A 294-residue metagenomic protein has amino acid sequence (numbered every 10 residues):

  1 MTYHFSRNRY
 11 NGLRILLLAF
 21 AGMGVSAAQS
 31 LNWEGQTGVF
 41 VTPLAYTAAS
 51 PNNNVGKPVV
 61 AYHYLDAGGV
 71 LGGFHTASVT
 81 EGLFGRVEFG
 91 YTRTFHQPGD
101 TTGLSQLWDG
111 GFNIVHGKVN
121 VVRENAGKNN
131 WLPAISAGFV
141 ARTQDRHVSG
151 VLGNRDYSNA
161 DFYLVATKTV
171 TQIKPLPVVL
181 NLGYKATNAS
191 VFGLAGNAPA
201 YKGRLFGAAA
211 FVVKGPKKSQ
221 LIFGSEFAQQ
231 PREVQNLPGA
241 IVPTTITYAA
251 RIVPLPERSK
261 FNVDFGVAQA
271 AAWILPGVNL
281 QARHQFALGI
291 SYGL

Functional and structural regions predicted by a protein language model:
M1-Q36: Cleavable N-terminal export/targeting peptides
A28-V151, D161-F162, T167-Q172, P238: Transmembrane beta-barrel domains of Gram-negative outer membranes and organellar outer membranes
N54-V60, H75, G85-V87, N113 (+8 more regions): Outer-envelope beta-barrel architecture signal
Y64-G68, R93-G99, V121, F139-D145 (+7 more regions): Transmembrane beta-strands of outer-membrane beta-barrel pores
A67-G69, L104-G111, L152-N159, G196-K202 (+2 more regions): Replace "Gram-negative outer membrane beta-barrel proteins" with "bacterial and organellar outer membrane beta-barrel
L83-G85, K118-P133, T167-I173, A210-G215 (+4 more regions): Outer-membrane beta-barrel proteins
I114-G117, L280-L294: Outer-membrane beta-barrel "beta-signal"
R155-T245, V253: Detector for outer-membrane/organellar transmembrane beta-barrel domains, recognizing the amphipathic beta-strand
